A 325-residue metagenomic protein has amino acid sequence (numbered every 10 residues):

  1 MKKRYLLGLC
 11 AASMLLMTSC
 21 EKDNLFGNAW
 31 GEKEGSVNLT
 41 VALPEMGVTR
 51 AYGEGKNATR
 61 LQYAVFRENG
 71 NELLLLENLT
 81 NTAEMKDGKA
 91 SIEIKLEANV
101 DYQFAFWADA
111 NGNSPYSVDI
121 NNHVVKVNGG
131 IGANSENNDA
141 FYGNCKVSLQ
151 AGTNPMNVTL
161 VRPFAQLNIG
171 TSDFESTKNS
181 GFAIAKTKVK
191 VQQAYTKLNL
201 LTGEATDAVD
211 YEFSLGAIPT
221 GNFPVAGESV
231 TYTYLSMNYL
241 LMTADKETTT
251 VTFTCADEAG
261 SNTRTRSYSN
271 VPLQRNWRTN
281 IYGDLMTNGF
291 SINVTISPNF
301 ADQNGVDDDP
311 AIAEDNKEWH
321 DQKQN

Functional and structural regions predicted by a protein language model:
M1-L7: Bacterial N-terminal signal peptides that target proteins for export
C20-N325: Extracytoplasmic cysteine-anchoring/structural motifs
